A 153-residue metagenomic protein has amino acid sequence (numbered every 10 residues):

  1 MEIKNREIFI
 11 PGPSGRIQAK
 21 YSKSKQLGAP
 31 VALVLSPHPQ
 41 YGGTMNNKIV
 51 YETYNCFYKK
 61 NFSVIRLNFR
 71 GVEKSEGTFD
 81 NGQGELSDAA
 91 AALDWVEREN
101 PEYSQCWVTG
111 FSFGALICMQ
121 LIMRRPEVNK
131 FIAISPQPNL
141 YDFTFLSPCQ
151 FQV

Functional and structural regions predicted by a protein language model:
M1-F9, G114, C118-L121: Helix-enriched interaction subdomains in cytosolic or periplasmic regions, typified by TIR/SEFIR signaling/NADase cores
E2, E7-S14, Q18-S22, Q26-L27 (+1 more regions): Serine-hydrolase catalytic core
I3-N5, P37, E73, K130: Generic preference for well-ordered secondary structure
I10-N100: Serine-hydrolase catalytic machinery in alpha/beta-hydrolase-like enzymes
S87-F151: Primarily recognizes the serine-hydrolase "nucleophile elbow" in alpha/beta-hydrolase and SGNH/GDSL folds
